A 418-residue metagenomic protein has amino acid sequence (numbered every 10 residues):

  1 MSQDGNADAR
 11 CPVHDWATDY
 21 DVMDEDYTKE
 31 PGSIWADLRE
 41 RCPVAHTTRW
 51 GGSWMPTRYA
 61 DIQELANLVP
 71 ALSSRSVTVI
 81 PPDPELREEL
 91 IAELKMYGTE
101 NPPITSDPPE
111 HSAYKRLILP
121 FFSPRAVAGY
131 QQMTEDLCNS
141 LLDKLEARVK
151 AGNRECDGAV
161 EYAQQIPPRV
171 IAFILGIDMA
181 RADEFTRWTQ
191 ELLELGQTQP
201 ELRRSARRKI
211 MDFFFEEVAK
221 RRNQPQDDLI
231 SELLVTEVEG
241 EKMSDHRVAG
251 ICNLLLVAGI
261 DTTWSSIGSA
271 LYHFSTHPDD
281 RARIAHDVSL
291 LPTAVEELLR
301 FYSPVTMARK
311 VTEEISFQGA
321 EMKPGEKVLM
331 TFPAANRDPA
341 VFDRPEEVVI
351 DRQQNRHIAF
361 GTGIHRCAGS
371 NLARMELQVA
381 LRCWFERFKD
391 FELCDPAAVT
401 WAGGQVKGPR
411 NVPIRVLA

Functional and structural regions predicted by a protein language model:
M1-A418: Cytochrome P450
